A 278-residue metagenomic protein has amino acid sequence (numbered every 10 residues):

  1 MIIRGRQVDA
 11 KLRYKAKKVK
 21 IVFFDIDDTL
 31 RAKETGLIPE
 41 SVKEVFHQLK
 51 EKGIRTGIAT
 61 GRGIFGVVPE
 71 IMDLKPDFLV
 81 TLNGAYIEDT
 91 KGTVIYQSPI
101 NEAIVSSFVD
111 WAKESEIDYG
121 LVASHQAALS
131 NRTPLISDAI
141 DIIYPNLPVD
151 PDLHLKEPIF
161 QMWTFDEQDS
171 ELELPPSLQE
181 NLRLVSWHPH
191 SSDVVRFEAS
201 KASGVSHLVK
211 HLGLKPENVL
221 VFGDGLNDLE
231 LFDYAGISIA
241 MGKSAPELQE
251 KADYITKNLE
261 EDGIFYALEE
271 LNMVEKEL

Functional and structural regions predicted by a protein language model:
M1-F24, L214: Non-catalytic pre-domain segments flanking phosphatase-related domains
K17-V19, P39, V194-L278: Mg2+-dependent phosphoryl-transfer enzymes with acidic/Ser/Thr/Gly-rich catalytic loops
E40-L135: Active-site phosphate-binding/coordination module
D73-K91, Y144-V149, H154-P158, Q249-A252: Structural recognition of alpha->loop->beta junctions
L74-D77, Q97-P99, L135-I140, S203 (+2 more regions): Short, hinge-like loop/turn segments at secondary-structure boundaries
W111, S115-F222, L226-Y234, K243: Conserved acidic, metal-coordinating active-site core of Asp-based, Mg2+-dependent phosphoryl-transfer enzymes
